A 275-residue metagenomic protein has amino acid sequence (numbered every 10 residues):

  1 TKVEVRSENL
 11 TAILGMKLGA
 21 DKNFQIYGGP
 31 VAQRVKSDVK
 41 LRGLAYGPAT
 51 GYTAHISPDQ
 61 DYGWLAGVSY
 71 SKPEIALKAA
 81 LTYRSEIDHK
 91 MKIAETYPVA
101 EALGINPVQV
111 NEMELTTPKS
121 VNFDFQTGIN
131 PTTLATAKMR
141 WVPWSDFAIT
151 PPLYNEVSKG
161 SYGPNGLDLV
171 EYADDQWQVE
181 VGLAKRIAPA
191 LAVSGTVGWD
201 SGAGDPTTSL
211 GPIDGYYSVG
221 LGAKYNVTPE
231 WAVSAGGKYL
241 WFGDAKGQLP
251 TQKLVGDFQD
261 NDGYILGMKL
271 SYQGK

Functional and structural regions predicted by a protein language model:
T1-K275: Outer-membrane beta-barrel porins/channels
